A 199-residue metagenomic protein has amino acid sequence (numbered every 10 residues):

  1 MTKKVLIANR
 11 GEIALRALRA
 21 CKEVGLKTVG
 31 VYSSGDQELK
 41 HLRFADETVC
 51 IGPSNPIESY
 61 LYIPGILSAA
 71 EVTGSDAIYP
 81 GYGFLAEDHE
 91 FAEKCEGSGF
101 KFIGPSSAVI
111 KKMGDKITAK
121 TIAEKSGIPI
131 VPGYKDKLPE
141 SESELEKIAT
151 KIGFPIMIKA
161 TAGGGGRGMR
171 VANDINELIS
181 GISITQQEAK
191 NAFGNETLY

Functional and structural regions predicted by a protein language model:
M1-Y199: N-terminal beta-alpha lobe that positions the nucleotide/phosphoryl donor in ATP/NTP-coupled carboxylate activation
